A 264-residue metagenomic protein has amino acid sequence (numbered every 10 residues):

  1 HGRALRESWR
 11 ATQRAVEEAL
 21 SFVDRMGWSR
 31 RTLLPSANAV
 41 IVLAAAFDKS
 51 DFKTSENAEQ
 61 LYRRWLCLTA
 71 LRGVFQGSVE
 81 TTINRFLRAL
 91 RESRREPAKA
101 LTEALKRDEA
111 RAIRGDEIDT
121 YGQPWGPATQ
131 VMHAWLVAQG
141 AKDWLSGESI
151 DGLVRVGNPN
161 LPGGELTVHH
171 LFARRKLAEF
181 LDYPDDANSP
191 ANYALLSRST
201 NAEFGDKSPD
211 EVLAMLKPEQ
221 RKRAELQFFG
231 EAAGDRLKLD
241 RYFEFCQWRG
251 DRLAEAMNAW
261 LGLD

Functional and structural regions predicted by a protein language model:
H1-I118: A cross-family structural signal marking well-folded subdomains
T54, V74-F75, L177-F180, D206-E211: Short conserved micro-motifs at the rims of enzyme active sites and ligand-binding pockets
L61-G77, L166, P218-E231: Short, mixed-charge aromatic SLiMs
A70-V168, K176: Intrinsically disordered, low-complexity N-proximal targeting/linker segments that flank membranes
P162, D182, G262-L263: Extended, charge-rich low-complexity regions and/or helical-solenoid scaffolds
E165-L166, A178-F204: Short beta-strand-alpha-helix junction that forms the catalytic/metal-binding core of metal-dependent nuclease domains
P184-A187, F204-G230: Polybasic, low-complexity binding patches
E225-D264: C-terminal, well-folded lobe of enzymatic/effector domains
